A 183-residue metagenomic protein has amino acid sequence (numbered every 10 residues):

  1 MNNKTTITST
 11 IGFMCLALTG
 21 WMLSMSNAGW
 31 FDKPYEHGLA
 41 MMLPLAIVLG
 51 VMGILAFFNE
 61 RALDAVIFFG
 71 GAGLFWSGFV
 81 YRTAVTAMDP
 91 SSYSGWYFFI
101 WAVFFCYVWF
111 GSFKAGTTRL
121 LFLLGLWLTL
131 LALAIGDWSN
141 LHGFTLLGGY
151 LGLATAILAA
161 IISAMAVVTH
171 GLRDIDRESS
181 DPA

Functional and structural regions predicted by a protein language model:
M1-M52, A56, S180-A183: N-terminal topogenic module of multi-pass integral membrane proteins
T6, L55-A65, F110-L121: Membrane-helix interface "capping/anchor" motifs
S24, G53-I54, F79, C106-W109 (+1 more regions): Alpha-helical transmembrane segments of multipass membrane proteins
K33-A46, D89-W101, L123, G149-L153: Structural signature of hydrophobic alpha-helical transmembrane segments
L49-F75, V80: Membrane helical hairpin/interfacial module
A62-G71, Y93-W96, R119-G125: Cytoplasmic-side transmembrane-helix entry/capping segments in multi-pass membrane proteins
F69, G73-F98: Helix-adjacent hinge/juxtasegments
W96-Y107, T117-W138, F144-M165: Alpha-helical membrane segments in multi-pass integral membrane proteins
